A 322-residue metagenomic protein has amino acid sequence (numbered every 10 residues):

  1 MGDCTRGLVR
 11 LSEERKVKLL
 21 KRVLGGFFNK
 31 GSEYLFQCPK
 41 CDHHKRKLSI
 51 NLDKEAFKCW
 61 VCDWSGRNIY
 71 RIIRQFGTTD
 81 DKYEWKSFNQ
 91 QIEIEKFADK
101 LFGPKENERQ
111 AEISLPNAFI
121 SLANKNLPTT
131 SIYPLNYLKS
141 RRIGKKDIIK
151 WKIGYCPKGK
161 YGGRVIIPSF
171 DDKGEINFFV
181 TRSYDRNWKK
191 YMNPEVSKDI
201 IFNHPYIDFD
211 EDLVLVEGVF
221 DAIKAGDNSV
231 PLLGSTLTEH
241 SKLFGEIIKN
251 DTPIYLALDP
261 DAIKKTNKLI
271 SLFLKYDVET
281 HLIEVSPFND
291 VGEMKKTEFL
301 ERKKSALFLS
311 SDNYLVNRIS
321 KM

Functional and structural regions predicted by a protein language model:
M1-D42, F76-I166, F170-K173, D208 (+3 more regions): TOPRIM metal-binding catalytic domain and adjacent DNA-binding surface shared by DnaG-type primases
K16, P157-T252, K268: Phosphate-handling DNA/RNA-contact segment within nucleic-acid enzymes
C38, C59, L138, I167 (+5 more regions): Terminal peptide-recognition signature
C41-H44, C62: Short Cys/His-rich metal-coordination motifs, predominantly Zn2+-binding knuckles/fingers
L48-Y83: Short Cys/His-based metal-binding microdomains
V165, G245-D251, D290-K304: Short, surface-exposed amphipathic charged segments that create phosphate/polyanion-binding patches used for binding
L215, D251-K265, I283-E284: Acidic beta-strand-to-loop metal/phosphate-binding motif
F244, K265-D277: Short, aromatic/basic amphipathic alpha-helical patches
